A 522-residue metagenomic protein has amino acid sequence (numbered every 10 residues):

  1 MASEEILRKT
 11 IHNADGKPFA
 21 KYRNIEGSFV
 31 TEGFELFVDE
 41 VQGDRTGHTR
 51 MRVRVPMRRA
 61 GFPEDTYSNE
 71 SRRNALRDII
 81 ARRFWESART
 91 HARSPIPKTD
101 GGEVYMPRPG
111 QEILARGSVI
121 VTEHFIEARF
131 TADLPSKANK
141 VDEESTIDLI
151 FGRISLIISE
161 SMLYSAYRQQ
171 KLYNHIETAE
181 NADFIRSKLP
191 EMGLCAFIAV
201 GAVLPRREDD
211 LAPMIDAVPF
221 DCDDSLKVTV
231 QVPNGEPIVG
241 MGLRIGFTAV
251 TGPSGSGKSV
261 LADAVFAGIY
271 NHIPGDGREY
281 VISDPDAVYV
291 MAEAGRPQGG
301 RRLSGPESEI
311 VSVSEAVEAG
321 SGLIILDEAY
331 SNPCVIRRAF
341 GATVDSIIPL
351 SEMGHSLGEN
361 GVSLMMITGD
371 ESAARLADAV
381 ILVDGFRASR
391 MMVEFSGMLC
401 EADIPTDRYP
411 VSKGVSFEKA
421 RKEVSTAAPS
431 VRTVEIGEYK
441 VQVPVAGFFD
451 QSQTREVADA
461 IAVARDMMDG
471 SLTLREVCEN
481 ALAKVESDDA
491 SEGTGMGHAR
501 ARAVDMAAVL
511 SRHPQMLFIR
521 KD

Functional and structural regions predicted by a protein language model:
M1-G193, L204: N-terminal accessory targeting/assembly segments
P205-V239, D284, M291-Q298: N-terminal pre-Walker A segment at the start of P-loop NTPase domains
I238-F266: Glycine-rich phosphate-binding P-loop
G268-R301: AAA+/P-loop NTPase substrate/partner-engagement loops
G305, E309-A316: Conserved alpha-helical scaffold flanking the Walker A/P-loop in AAA+ ATPase domains
A316-N360, M366, D370-S396: Conserved P-loop NTPase nucleotide-binding/switch module
A379-T454: Conserved P-loop NTPase
Q442-D522: Terminal-proximal interaction/regulatory segments of ATP-powered molecular machines
